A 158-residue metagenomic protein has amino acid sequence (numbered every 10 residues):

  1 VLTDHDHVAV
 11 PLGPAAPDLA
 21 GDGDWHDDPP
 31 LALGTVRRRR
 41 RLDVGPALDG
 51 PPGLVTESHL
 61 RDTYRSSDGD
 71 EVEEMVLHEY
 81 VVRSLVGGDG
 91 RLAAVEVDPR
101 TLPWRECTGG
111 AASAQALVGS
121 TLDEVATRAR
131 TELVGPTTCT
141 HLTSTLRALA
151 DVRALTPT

Functional and structural regions predicted by a protein language model:
V1-G13, Y64-T158: Active-site- and interface-proximal helix/loop "cap" or "latch" segments in soluble metabolic and energy-transducing
V1-G34: Structured extracytoplasmic
P11-P17, P29-P30, P46, P51-P52 (+2 more regions): Proline-rich intrinsically disordered, low-complexity coils
D18-D27, T56, L85-D98: Charged, low-complexity, helix/coiled-coil-prone segments
P29-G87: Structured beta-strand/loop patches that form or line metal/cofactor-binding pockets in enzymes
